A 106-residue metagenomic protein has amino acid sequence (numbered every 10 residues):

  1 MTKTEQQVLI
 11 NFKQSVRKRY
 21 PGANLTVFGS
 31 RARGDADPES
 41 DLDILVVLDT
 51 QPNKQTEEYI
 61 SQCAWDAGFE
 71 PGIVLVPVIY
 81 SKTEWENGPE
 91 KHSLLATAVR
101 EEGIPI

Functional and structural regions predicted by a protein language model:
M1-N24, R33-G34, L48-I106: Catalytic core of pol beta-like nucleotidyltransferases
F28-S40: Short edge beta-strands and adjacent turn/loop segments
S40-V47: Short beta-strand->loop micro-motif that forms the acidic, two-metal-ion catalytic signature in nucleotide-processing
